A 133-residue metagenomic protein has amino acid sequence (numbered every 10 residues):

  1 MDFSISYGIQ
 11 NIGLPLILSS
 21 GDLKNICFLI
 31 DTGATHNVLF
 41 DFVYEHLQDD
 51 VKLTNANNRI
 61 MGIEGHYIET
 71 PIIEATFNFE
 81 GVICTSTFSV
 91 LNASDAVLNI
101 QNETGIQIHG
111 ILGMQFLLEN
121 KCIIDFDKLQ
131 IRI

Functional and structural regions predicted by a protein language model:
M1-I133: Pepsin/retropepsin-fold aspartyl endopeptidases
